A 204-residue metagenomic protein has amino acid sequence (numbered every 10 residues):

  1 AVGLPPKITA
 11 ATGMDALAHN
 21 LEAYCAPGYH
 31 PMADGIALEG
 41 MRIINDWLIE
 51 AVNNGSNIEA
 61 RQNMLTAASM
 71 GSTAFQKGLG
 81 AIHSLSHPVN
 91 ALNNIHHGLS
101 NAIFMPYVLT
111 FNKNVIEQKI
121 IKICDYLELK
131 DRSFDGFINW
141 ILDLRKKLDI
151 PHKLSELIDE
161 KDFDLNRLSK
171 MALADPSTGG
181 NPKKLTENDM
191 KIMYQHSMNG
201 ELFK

Functional and structural regions predicted by a protein language model:
A1-K77, P182, N188: Carboxylate- and glycine-rich phosphate/diphosphate-binding segment that chelates Mg2+/Mn2+
L4-P5, G28-A33, P106-V108, D135-F137 (+1 more regions): A ubiquitous short alpha-helical element
Y24-H30, G78-L79, F111-Q118, E201-K204: Short helix-capping/linker segments at secondary-structure and domain boundaries
G35-E39, I43, N63-T66, S84-H87 (+5 more regions): Amphipathic alpha-helical interaction segments
I44, L48, G71, I123 (+2 more regions): Hydrophobic alpha-helical packing residues
L79-G136, L142: C-terminal catalytic subdomain
E128-K204: C-terminal charged capping/lid subdomain of soluble metabolic enzymes
